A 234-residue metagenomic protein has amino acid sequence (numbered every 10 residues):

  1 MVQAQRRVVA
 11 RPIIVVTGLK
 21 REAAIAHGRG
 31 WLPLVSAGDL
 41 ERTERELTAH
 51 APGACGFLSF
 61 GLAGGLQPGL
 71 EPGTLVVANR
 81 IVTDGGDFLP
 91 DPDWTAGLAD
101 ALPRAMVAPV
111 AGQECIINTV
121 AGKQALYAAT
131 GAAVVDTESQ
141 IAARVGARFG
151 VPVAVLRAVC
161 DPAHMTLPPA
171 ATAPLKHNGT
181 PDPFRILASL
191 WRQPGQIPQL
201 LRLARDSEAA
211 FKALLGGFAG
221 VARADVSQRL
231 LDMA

Functional and structural regions predicted by a protein language model:
V2-V8: Short boundary motifs at domain starts and secondary-structure transition points
A10-A234: Glycine-rich phosphate- or other oxyanion-binding loops that anchor nucleotides, phosphorylated ligands
